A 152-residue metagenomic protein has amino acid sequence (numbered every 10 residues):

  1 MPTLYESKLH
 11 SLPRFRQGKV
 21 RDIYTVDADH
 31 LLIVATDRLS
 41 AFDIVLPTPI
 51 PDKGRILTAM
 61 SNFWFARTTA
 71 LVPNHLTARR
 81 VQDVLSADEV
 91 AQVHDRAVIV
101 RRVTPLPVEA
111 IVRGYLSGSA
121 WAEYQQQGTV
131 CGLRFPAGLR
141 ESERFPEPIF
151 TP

Functional and structural regions predicted by a protein language model:
M1-P152: Active-site loop/lid in soluble adenylation, ligation, and acyl-transfer enzymes
